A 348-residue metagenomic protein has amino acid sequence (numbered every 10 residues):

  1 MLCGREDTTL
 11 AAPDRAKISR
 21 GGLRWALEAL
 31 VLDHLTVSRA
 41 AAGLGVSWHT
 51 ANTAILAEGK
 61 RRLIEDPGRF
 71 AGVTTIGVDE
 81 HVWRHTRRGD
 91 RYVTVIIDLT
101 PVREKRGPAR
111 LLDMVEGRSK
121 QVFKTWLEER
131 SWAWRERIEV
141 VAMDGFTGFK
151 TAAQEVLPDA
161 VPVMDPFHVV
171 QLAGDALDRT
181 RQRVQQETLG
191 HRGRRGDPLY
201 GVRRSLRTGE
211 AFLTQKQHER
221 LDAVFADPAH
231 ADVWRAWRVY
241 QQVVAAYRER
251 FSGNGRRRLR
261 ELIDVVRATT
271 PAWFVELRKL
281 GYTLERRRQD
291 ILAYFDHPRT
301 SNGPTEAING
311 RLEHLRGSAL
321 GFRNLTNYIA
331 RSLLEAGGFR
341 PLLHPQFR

Functional and structural regions predicted by a protein language model:
M1-I76, E80-R87, E136, H297: Short, positively charged, Gly/Tyr-enriched micro-motifs that form contact patches at catalytic or ligand/partner
T9-D14, A160, V184-L189: Short, polar/flexible loop-turn hinges at active-site or ligand-entry regions and domain interfaces
D14-K17, M114-R118, M164: Alpha-helix capping and helix-loop boundary segments enriched in small/acidic/polar residues
A40, G77, A142, P162-D165: A structural signal for short, well-ordered beta-strand segments and their strand-loop junctions that often border
T50-A142, T147-A152: RNase H-like nuclease fold core
E58, Y92-I96, E155-V161, L177-R181: Short secondary-structure boundary/capping segments
R88, P101-P108, K124-P158, F167-Q171 (+1 more regions): Acidic/histidine-rich catalytic cores and adjacent linkers of DNA breakage/strand-transfer/modification proteins
P166-G190: Short alpha-helix plus adjacent loop in nuclease-associated cores
